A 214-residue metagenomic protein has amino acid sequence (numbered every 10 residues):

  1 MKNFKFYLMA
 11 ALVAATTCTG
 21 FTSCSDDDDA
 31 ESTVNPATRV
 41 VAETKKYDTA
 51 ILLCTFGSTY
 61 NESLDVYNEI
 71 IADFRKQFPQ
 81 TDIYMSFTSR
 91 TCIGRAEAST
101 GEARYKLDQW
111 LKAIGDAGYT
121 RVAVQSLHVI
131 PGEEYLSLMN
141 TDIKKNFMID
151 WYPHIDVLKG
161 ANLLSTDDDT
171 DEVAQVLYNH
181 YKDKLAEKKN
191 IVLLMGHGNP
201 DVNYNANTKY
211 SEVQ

Functional and structural regions predicted by a protein language model:
M1-M9: Bacterial N-terminal signal peptides that target proteins for export
M9-T17: Hydrophobic helical h-region of N-terminal Sec-dependent signal peptides in bacterial secretory/periplasmic proteins
C18-S23: C-terminal motif of bacterial Sec signal peptides marking the signal peptidase cleavage site
S25-Q214: Extended amphipathic ligand-handling, pore-lining, and cofactor/metal-binding catalytic surfaces
